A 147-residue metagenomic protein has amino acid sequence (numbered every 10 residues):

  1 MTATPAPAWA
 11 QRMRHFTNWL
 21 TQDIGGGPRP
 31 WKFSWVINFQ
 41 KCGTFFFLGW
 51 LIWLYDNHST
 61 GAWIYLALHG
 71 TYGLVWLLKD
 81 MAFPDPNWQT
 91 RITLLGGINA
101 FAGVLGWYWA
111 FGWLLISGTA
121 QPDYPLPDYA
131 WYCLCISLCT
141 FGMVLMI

Functional and structural regions predicted by a protein language model:
M1-M146: Membrane-anchoring alpha-helices and their flanking helix-loop junctions
